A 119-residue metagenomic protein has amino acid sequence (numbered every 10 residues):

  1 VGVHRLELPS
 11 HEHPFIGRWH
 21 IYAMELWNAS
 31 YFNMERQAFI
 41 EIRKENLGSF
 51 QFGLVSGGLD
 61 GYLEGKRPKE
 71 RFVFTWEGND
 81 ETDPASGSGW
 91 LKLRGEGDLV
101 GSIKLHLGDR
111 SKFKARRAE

Functional and structural regions predicted by a protein language model:
G2-E25, A29-Y31, R36-F39, K69-E119: Beta-sheet ligand-binding and adhesion/scaffold domains
A29-K69: N-terminal glycine/threonine-rich, aromatic-flanked beta-hairpin/loop signature
